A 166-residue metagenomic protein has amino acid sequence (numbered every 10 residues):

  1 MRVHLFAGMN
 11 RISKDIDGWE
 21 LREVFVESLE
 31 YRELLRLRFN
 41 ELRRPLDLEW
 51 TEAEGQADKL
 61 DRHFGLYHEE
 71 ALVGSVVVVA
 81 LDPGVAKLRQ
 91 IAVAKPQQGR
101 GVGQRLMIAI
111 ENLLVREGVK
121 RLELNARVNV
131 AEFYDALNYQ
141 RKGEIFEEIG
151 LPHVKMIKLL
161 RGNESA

Functional and structural regions predicted by a protein language model:
G18-L34: A short beta-loop-alpha structural element at the N-terminal edge of CoA-dependent acyl/N-acetyltransferase catalytic
V24, R36-W50: Helix-loop element at the rim of GNAT/NAT acetyltransferase active sites that forms part of the acceptor-substrate
E54-K59: Short loop/turn motifs at secondary-structure junctions and domain boundaries
G65, A71-V79, K87-A92: Conserved beta-strand in the GNAT
A80-I91, Q98, E148-H153: A conserved beta-turn-beta hairpin within the catalytic core of GNAT-like acetyltransferases that forms part
V93, G99-N112: Conserved acetyl-CoA-binding loop-helix of GNAT-fold acetyltransferases
M107, L114-R127: Conserved GNAT acetyl-CoA-binding A-motif
E123-N125, D135, Q140-K155: Conserved catalytic-core motifs of GNAT/GCN5-like acyltransferases
